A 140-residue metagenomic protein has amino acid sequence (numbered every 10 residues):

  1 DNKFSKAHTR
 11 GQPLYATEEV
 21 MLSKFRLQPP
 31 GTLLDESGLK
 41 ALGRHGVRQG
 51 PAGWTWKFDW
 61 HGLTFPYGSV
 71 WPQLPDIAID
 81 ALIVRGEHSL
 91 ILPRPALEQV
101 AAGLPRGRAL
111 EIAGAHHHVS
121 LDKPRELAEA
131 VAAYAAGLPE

Functional and structural regions predicted by a protein language model:
D1-E18: Flexible "cap/lid" loop of the alpha/beta hydrolase fold
P13, S89, H116-V119: Glycosyltransferase donor-binding loop in the core domain
A16, L92, D122: Residue-level signal for the nucleotide or nucleotide-sugar donor/cofactor binding architecture
E18-R26: An amphipathic alpha-helix signature
F25, L127, V131, A135: Hydrophobic "lid"/C-terminal helical patch of Rossmann-like NAD(P)-dependent dehydrogenase/epimerase domains
G31-H45: Acidic/histidine metal-binding catalytic segments
V47-G103, R108-E111: Conserved serine/cysteine hydrolase catalytic core
I112-A128: Catalytic histidine-centered segment of alpha/beta-hydrolase-like enzymes
